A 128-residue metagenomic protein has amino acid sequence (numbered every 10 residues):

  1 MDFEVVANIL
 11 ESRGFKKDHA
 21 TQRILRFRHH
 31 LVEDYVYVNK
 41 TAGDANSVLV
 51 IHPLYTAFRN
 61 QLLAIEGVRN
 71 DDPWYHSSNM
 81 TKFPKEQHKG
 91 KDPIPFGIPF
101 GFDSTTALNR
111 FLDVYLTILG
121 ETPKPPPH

Functional and structural regions predicted by a protein language model:
M1-K17, N109-L119: Amphipathic alpha-helical segments
F3, Y55-R59, T105-L108: Short amphipathic alpha-helical segments that mediate assembly, nucleic-acid/protein binding, or membrane association
L10, F15-K17, V36-V38, V48-L49 (+1 more regions): Hydrophobic beta-strand residues in large extracellular and virion-surface proteins
K16-D18, A64-I65, G101, T105: Alpha-helical interaction segments
A20-I24: Short Gly/Ser/Thr- and Asp/Glu-enriched loop/turn motifs at secondary-structure junctions
L25-E86: Short, conserved beta-strand/beta-arch hydrophobic-aromatic motifs that form part of recognition grooves or interface
S77-H128: Well-ordered alpha/beta subsegment
